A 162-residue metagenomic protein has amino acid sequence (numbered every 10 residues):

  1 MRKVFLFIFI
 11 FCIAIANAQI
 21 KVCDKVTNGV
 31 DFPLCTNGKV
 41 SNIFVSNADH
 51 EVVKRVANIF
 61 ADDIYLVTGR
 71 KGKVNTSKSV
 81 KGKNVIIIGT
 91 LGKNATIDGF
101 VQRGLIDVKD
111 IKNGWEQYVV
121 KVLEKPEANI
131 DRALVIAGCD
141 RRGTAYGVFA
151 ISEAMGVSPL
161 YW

Functional and structural regions predicted by a protein language model:
M1-I20: Bacterial Sec-dependent N-terminal signal peptides
Q19-W162: Contiguous, structured surface segment used for ligand recognition
